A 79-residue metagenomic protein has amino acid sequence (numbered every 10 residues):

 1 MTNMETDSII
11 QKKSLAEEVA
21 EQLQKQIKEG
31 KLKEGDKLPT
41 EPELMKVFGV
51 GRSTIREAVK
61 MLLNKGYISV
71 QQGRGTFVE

Functional and structural regions predicted by a protein language model:
T2-E79: Short linear motifs at protein or domain termini
